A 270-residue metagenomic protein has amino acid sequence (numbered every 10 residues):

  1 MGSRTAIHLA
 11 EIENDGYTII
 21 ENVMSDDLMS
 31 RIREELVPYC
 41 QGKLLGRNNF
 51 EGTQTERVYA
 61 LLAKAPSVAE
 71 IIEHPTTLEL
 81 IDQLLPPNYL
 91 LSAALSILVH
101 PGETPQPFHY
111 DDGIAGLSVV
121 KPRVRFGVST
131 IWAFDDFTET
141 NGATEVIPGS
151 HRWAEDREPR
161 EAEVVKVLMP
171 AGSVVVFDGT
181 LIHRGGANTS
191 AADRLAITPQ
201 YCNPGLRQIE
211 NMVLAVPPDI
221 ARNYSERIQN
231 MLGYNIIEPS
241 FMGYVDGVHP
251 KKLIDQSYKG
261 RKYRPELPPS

Functional and structural regions predicted by a protein language model:
M1-D15, I20-P122: Non-heme Fe(II)-dependent double-stranded beta-helix
D15, G127-S129, R194: Short, surface-exposed beta-edge/turn micro-motifs
I19-I20, V175-F177: Short hydrophobic-aromatic micro-motifs
L90, V124-F126, A191-D193: A short, structural micro-pattern
A93-S96, T130-W132, I197-Y201: A structural signal for short, well-ordered beta-strand segments
E103-M169, L206-V216: Catalytic core of non-heme Fe(II) oxygenases with the double-stranded beta-helix
W153-V176, G186-S270: Conserved double-stranded beta-helix
L181-H183: Short, charged beta-turn/beta-strand-edge "cap" motif at the junction between a beta-strand and an adjacent loop
